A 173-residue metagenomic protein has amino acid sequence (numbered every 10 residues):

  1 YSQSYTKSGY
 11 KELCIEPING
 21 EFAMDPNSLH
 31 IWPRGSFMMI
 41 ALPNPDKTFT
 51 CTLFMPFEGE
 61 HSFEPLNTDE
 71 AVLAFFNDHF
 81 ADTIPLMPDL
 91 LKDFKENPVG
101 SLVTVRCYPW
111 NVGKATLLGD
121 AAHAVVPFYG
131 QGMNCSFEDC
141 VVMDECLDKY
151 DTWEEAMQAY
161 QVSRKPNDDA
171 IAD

Functional and structural regions predicted by a protein language model:
Y1-P98, L102, R106-C107, N111: Conserved FAD-binding catalytic core of PHBH/FMO-like flavoproteins
M38, L102-R106, A122-N134: Glycine-rich phosphate/pyrophosphate-binding beta-alpha loops
P45, F76, D139, R164-N167: Hydrophobic/aromatic residues within well-ordered alpha-helical segments
N111-P127: Short FAD-binding loop at a beta-strand-to-alpha-helix junction that anchors the flavin cofactor in diverse
D120, C140, Y160: Hydrophobic, well-ordered secondary-structure elements that form the walls of internal hydrophobic environments
Y129-C146: A short alpha/beta connector and helix-capping loop motif
E145-D173: C-terminal helical "tail/cap" subdomain of flavin- and related membrane-associated enzymes
